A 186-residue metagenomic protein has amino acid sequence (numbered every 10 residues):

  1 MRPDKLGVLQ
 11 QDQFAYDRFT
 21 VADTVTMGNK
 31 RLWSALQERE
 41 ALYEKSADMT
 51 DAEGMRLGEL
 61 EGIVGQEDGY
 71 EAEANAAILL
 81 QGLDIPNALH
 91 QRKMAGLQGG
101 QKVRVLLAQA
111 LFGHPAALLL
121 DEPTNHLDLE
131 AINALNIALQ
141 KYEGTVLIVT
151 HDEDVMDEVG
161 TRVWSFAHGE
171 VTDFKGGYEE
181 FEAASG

Functional and structural regions predicted by a protein language model:
M1-G186: ABC ATP-binding cassette signature C-motif
